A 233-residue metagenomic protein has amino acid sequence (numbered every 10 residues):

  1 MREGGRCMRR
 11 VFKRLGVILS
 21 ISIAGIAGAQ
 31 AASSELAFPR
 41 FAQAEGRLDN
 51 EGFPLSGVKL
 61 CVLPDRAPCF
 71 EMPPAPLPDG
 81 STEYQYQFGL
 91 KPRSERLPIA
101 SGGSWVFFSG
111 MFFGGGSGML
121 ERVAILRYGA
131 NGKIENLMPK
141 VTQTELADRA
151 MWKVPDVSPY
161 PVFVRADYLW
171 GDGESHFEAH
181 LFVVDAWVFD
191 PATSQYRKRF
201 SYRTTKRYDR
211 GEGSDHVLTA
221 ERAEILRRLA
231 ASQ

Functional and structural regions predicted by a protein language model:
C7-G16: Bacterial N-terminal signal peptides that target proteins for export
G16-G25: Bacterial N-terminal signal peptides
Q30-P54, K153-Q233: Acidic, small-residue rich beta-repeat scaffolds with periodic aromatic anchors
R66-A100: Short N-terminal edge-element motif at the start of the domain
M72-P73, E135-V141, R197-T204: Beta-propeller fold detector
L90-R93, T144-W152: Repeated scaffold domains used in trafficking and secretory/extracellular systems, primarily beta-propellers
P98-M111, P155-A166: Acidic/hydrophobic-patterned starts of short beta strands in beta-sheet-rich repeat architectures
F112-G116, L169-D172: Short glycine/acidic-enriched loop and turn motifs that connect beta-strands
